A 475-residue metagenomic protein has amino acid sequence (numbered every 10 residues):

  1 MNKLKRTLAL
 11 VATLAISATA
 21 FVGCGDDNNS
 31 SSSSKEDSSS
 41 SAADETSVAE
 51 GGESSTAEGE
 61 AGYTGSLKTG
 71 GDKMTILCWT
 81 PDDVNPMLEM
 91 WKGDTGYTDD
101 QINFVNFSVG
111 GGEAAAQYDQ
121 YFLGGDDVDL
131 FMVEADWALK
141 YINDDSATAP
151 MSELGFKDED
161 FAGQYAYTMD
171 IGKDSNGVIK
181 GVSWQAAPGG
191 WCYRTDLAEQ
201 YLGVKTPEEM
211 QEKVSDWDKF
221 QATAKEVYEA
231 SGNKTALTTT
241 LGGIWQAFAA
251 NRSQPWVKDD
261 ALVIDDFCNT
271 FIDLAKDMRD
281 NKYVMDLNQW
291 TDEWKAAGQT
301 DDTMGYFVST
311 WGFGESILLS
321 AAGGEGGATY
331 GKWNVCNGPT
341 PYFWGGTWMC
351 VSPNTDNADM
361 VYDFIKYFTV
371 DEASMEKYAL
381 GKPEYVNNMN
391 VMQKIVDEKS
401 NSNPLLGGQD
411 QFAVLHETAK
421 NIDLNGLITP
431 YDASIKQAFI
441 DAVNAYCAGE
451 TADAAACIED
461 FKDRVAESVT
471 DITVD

Functional and structural regions predicted by a protein language model:
V22-E36: Bacterial lipoprotein signal-peptidase II cleavage site
G51-G52, A57-G65, V133-G190, D218 (+3 more regions): Hinge/lid segment of periplasmic solute-binding proteins
Y63-G65, W79-N103, F439: Short, polar/charged alpha-helical segment
N85-K92, A138-K140, I244-N251, N269-D363: Extracytoplasmic/periplasmic substrate-binding proteins
T95-Q164, Q200-L202, A297, M304-G305: Extracytoplasmic "Venus flytrap"/periplasmic binding protein-like
A147-T148, Y342-F343, T347-A433: Mature extracytoplasmic/periplasmic domains
S152-D160, D170-G243, P255-Q289, P353-D359 (+1 more regions): Helix-loop-helix "hinge/cap" segment bordering the ligand-binding cleft or interdomain interface
D397-G407, A413-D475: Conserved C-terminal helix/tail region of periplasmic/extracytoplasmic solute-binding proteins
